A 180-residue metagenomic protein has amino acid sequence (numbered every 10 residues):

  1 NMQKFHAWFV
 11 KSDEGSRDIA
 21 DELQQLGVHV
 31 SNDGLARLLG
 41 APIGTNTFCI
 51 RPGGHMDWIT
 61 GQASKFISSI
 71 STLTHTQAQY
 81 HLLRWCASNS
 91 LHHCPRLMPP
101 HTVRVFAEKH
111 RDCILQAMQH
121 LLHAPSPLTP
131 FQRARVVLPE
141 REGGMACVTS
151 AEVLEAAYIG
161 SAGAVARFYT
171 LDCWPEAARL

Functional and structural regions predicted by a protein language model:
N1-L180: Nucleic-acid-interacting cores, centered on viral/eukaryotic replication and modification enzymes
